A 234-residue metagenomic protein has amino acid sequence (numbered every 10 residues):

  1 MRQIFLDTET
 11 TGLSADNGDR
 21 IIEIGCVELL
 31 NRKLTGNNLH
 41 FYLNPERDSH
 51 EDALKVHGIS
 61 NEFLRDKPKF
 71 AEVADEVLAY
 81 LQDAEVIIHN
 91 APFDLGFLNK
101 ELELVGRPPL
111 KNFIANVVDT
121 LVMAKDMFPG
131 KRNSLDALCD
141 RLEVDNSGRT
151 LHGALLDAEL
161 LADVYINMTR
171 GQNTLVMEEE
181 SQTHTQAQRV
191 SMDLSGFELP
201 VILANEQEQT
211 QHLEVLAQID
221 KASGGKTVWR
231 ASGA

Functional and structural regions predicted by a protein language model:
M1-I4, T8-I114, K125, A137-L142 (+1 more regions): Conserved non-catalytic scaffold segment of RNase H-like nuclease domains
A74, R132-L135, Q209-H212: Alpha-helix initiation and N-capping motif
E85-A91, F97, S134-S195: Acidic, Mg2+-coordinating catalytic module of metal-dependent nucleases/exonucleases that use a two-metal-ion mechanism
V117-N133: Short alpha-helix plus adjacent loop in nuclease-associated cores
N167-A234: Acidic two-metal-ion nuclease catalytic site recognized across multiple nuclease folds, prominently DnaQ/RNase D-T
